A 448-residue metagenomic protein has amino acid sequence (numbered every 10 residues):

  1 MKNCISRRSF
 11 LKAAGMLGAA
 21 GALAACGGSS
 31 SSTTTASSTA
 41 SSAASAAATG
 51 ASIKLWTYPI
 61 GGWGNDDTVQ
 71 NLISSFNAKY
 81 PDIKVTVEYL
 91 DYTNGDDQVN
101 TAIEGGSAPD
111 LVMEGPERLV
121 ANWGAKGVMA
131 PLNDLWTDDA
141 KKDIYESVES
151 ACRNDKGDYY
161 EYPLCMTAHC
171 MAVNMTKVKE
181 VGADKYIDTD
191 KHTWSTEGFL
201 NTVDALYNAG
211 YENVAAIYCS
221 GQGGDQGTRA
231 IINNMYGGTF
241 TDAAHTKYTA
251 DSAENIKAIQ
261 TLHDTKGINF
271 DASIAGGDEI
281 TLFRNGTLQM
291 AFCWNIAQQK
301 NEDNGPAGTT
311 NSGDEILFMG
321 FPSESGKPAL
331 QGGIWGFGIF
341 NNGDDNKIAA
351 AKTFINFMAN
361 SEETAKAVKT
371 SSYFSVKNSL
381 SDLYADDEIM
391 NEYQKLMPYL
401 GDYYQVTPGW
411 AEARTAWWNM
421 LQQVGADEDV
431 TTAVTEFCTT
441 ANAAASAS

Functional and structural regions predicted by a protein language model:
K2-S6, L11-A121, K126, T137-K141 (+8 more regions): Conserved N-terminal structural module of periplasmic/extracytoplasmic solute-binding proteins
S45-A47, G115-C170, G313-P322, L383-E388 (+1 more regions): Hinge/lid segment of periplasmic solute-binding proteins
S74, A78-K79, K84, G157 (+3 more regions): Extracytoplasmic/periplasmic substrate-recognition and gating elements
Y89-Q98, E117-R118, T193-G198, A272-N285: Short helix-initiation/N-cap motifs at beta->coil->alpha
N133-I144, D188-H192, A215-C219, G238-K257 (+3 more regions): Short, solvent-exposed loop/beta-turn-alpha elements that line the ligand-binding surface or hinge of extracytoplasmic
D158-L164, H169, S195-K247, L288: Extracytoplasmic/periplasmic solute-binding protein
L200-Y207, A244-I274: Glycine-centered hinge/linker elements that transmit conformational signals in sensory and ligand-binding systems
T364-K366, F374, N378-S381, A385 (+1 more regions): Conserved C-terminal helix/tail region of periplasmic/extracytoplasmic solute-binding proteins
